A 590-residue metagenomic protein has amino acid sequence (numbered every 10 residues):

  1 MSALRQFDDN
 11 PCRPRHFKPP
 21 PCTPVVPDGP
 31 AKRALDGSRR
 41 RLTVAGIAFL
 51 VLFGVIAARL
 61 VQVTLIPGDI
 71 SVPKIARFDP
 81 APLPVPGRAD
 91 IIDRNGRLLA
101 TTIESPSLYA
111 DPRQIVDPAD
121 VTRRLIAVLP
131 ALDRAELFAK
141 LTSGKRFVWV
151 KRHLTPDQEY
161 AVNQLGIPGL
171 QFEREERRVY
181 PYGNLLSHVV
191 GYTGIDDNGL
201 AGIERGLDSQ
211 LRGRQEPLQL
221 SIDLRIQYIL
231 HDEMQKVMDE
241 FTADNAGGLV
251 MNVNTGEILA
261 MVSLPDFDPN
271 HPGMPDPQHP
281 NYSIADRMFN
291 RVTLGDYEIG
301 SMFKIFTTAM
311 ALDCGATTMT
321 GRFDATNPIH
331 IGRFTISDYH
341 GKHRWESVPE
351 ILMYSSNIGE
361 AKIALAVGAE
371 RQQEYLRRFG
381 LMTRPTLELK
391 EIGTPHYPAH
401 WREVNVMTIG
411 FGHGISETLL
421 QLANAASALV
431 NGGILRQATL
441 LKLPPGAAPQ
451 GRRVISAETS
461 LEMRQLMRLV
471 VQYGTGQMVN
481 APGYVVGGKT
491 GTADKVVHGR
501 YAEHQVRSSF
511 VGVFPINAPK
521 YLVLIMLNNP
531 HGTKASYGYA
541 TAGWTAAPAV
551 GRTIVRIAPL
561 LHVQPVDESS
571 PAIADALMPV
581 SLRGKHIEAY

Functional and structural regions predicted by a protein language model:
M1-D276, R287, D296, C314 (+3 more regions): Periplasmic/cell-envelope proteins involved in peptidoglycan metabolism and beta-lactam response
T23-V26, A100, G248, V253-S301 (+3 more regions): Beta-lactam-recognizing serine transpeptidase/beta-lactamase-like catalytic domain environment
